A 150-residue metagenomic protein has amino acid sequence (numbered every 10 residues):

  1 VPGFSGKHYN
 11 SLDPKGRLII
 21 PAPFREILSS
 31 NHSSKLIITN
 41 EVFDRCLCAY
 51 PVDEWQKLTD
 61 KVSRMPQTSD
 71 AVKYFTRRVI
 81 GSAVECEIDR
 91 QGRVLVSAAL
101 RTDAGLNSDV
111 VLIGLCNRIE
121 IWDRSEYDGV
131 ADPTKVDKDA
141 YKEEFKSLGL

Functional and structural regions predicted by a protein language model:
P2-V42: A positional/architectural concept
G16-I20, G92-V96, L100, I119-I121: Short, structured motif recognition centered on aromatic/hydrophobic residues
S30-R45, A83, G105-W122: A short beta-strand-loop micro-motif that forms or neighbors metal/cofactor- and ligand-binding patches at active-site
L47-C86: Helix-adjacent hinge/juxtasegments
V84-V94, A98-N107: Beta-rich strand-turn-strand
I113-D139: C-terminal end-helix/capping segment
T134-L150: Acidic/histidine-enriched, glycine/proline-rich intrinsically disordered or flexible terminal extensions
